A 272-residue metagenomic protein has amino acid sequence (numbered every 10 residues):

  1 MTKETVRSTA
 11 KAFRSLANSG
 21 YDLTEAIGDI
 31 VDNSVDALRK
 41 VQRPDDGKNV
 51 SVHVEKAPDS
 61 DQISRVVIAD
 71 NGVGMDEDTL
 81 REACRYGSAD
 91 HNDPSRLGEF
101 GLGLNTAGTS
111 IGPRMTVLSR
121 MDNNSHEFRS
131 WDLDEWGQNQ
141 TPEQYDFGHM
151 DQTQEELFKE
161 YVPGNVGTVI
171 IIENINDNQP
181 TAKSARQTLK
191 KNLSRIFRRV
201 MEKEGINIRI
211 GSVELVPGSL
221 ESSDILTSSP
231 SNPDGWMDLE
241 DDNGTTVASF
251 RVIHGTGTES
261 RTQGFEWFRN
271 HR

Functional and structural regions predicted by a protein language model:
M1-S51, D78-R81: Bergerat-fold GHKL ATPase/HATPase_c domain
S8-G20, V66, P94, V166-A182 (+1 more regions): Short hinge/gating elements
I30, E55, I171-I175: Short loop/turn segments at strand-loop or loop-helix junctions that form parts of catalytic or ligand-binding pockets
V31, V35, I63-G72, L80-S88 (+5 more regions): Short, well-ordered alpha-helical packing segments
V35-S95: Conserved beta-strand-loop-beta-strand hairpin that lines the nucleotide-binding pocket of ATP/GTP-utilizing enzymes
D93-S212: GHKL-type ATPase core
K191-S194, M201-R272: GHKL/Bergerat-fold ATPase module in large chromosome/replication-associated machines
